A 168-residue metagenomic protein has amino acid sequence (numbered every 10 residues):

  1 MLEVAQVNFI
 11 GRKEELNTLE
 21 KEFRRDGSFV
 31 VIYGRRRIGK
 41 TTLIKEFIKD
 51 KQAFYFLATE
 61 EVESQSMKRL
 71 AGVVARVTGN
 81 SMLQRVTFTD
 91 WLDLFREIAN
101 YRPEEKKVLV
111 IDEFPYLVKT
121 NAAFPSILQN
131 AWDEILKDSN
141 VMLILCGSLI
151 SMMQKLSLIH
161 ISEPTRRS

Functional and structural regions predicted by a protein language model:
N8-L19: N-terminal pre-P-loop "Q-motif" helix
K40: Conserved lysine of the Walker
L43: Hydrophobic positions on the alpha1 helix immediately C-terminal to the Walker A/P-loop
D50-F54, S64-L83: Conserved NTP-binding/hydrolysis module of P-loop NTPases
V77-Y101: Short glycine-rich substrate-engagement loop in P-loop NTPases that contacts/grips substrate
I98, R102-F124, L128: Conserved P-loop NTPase "ATPase switch" module shared by AAA+ and STAND
T120, N130-I159: Sensor-1/coupling segment of RecA-like P-loop NTPase cores
I159-S168: Single conserved hydrophobic/aromatic residue that forms the stacking wall/gate of nucleotide- or nucleobase-binding
